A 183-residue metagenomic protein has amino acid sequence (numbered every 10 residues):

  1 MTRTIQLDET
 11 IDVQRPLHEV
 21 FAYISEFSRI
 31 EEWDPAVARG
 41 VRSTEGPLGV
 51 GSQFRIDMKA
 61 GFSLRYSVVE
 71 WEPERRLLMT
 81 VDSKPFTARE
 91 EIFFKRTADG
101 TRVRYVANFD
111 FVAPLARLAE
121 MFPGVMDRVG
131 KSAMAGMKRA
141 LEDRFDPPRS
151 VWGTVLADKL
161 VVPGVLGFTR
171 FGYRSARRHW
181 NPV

Functional and structural regions predicted by a protein language model:
M1-E45, L156-V183: Hydrophobic ligand-binding cavity/cleft-lining segments
T2-T4, T97-V183: Terminal "cap-and-tail" regions of soluble proteins that handle hydrophobic small molecules
R15, S63, R128-S132: Generic recognition of short, well-ordered alpha-helical interface segments
P16, E26-R29, P73, D99 (+1 more regions): Amphipathic alpha-helical protein-protein interaction surfaces
E31-E32, G46, R55-R104, N108-A113 (+1 more regions): Hydrophobic-ligand binding "helix-grip"
